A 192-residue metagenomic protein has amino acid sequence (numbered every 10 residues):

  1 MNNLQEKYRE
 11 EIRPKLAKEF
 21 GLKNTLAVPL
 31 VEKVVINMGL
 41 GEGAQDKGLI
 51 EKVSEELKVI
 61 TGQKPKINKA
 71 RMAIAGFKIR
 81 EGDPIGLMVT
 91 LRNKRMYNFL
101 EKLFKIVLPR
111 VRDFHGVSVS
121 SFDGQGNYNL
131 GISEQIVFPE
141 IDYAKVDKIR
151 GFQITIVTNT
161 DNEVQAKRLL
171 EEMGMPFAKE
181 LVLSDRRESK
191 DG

Functional and structural regions predicted by a protein language model:
M1-G192: Ribosome-associated RNA-binding proteins
